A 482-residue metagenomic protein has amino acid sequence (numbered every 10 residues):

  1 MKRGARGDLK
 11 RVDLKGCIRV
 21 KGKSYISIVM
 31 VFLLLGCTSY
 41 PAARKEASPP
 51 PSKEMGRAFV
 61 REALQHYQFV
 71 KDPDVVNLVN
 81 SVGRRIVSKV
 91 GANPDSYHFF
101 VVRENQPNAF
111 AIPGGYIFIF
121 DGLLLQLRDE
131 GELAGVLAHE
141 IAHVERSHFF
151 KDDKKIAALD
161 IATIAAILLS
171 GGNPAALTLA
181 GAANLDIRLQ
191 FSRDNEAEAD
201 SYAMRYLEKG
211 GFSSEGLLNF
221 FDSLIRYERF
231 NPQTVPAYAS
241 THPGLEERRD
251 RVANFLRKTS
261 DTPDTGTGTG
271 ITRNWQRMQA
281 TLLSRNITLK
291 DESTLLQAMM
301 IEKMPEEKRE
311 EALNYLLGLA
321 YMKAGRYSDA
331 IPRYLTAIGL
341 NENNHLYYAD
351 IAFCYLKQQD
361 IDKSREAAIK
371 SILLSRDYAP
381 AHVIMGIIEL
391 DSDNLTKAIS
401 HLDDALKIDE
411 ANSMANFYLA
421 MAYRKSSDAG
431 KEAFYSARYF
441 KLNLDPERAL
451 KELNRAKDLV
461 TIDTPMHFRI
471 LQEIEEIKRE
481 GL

Functional and structural regions predicted by a protein language model:
A42-A47, R57, F69, N77 (+5 more regions): Extracytoplasmic and endomembrane cell-envelope/extracellular-matrix remodeling and assembly machinery
K303, A337, K370-S371, D404-A405 (+2 more regions): Canonical positions in the second alpha-helix
E311, H345-L346, A379-P380, S413-M414 (+3 more regions): Helix-start (N-cap) detector for alpha-helical repeat units in TPR-like alpha-solenoids, especially tetratricopeptide
